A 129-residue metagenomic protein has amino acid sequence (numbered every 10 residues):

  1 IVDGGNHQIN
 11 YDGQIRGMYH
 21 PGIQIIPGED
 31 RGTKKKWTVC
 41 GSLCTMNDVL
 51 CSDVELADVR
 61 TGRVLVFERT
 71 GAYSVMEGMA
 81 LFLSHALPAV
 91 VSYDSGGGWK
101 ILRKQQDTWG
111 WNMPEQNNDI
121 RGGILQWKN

Functional and structural regions predicted by a protein language model:
I1-N129: Charged (often Lys/Glu-rich) extended helix/loop segments that serve as interaction or gating elements
